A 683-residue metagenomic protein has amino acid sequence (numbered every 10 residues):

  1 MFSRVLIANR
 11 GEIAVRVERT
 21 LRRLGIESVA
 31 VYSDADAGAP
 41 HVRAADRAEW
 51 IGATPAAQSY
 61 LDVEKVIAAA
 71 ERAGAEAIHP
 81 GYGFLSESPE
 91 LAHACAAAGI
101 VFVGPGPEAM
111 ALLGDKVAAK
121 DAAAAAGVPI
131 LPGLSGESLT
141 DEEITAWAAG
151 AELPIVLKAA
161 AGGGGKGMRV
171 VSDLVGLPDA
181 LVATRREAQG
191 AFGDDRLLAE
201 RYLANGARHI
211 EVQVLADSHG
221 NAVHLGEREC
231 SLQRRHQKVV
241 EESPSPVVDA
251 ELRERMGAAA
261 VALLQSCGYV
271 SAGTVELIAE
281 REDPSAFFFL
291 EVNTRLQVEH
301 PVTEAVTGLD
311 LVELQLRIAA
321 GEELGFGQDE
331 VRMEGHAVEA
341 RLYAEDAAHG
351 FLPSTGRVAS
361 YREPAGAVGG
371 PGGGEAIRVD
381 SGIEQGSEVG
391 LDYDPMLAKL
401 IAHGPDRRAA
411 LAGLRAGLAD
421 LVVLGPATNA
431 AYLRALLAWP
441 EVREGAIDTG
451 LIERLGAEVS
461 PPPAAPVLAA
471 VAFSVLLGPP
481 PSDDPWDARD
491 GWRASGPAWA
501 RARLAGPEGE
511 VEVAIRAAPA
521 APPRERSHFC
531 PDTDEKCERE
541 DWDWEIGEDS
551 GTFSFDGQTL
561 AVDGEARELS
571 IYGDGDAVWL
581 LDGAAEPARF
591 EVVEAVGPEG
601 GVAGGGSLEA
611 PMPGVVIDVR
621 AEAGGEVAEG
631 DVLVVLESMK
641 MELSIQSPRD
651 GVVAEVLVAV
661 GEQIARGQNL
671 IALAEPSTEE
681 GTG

Functional and structural regions predicted by a protein language model:
M1-V275, A279-H300: N-terminal beta-alpha lobe that positions the nucleotide/phosphoryl donor in ATP/NTP-coupled carboxylate activation
S3, K166, P244, D394-L400 (+1 more regions): Short amphipathic alpha-helical segments
D46, I78, Q213, L436 (+4 more regions): Residue-level signal for inorganic ion chemistry
M168-V170, R201, V248, M396-P405 (+2 more regions): Short, well-ordered beta-strand elements within core beta-sheets of diverse protein domains
A260, P301-D549, V632, E662 (+1 more regions): Catalytic cores of soluble metabolic enzymes centered on carboxylation/carboxyl-transfer
D541-E568: Conserved nucleotide-binding/hydrolysis modules and their immediate coupling elements across P-loop/ASCE NTPase motors
A566-A610: Catalytic P-loop NTP-binding/switch module of NTPases
P598-G683: Structured functional modules or segments
